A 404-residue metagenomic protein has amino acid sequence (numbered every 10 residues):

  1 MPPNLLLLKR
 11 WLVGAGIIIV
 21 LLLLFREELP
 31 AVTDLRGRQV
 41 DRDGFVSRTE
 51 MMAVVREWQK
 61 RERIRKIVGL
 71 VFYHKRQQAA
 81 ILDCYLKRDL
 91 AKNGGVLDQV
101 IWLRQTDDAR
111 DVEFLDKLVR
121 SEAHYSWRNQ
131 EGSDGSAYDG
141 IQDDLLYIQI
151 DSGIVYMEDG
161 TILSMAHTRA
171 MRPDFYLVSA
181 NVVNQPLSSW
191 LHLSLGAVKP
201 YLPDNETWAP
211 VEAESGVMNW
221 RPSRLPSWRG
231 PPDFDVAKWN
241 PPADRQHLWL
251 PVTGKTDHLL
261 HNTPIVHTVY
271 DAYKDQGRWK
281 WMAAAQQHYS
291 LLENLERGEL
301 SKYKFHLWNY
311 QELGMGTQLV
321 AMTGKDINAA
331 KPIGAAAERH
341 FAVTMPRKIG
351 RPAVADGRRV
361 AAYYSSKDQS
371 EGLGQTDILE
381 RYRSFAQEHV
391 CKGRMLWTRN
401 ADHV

Functional and structural regions predicted by a protein language model:
P3-E50, I64, L82, D233-V404: C-terminal catalytic/acceptor-binding lobe
S47-E57, K75-N93, T161: Short, well-formed alpha-helical segments that are part of the catalytic scaffolds of diverse glycosyltransferases
E62-I67, L90-I101: Short loop->beta transition adjacent to catalytic acidic/histidine clusters or analogous donor-positioning motifs
V68-R76: A conserved hydrophobic helix/loop-capping motif in glycosyltransferases and polysaccharide synthases
D98-W102, K117, E122, V182 (+1 more regions): Long, low-complexity intrinsically disordered regions enriched in Ser/Thr/Pro/Gly
I101-Q149, V155-L163: Active-site-proximal specificity loops/subdomain of glycosyltransferases
D144, V155, D159-M171, L225 (+3 more regions): Short alpha-helix within the catalytic core of nucleotide-sugar-dependent glycosyltransferases
G160-T207: Conserved donor-nucleotide/metal-binding helix-loop-beta segment in metal-dependent transferases, i.e., the alpha-helix
